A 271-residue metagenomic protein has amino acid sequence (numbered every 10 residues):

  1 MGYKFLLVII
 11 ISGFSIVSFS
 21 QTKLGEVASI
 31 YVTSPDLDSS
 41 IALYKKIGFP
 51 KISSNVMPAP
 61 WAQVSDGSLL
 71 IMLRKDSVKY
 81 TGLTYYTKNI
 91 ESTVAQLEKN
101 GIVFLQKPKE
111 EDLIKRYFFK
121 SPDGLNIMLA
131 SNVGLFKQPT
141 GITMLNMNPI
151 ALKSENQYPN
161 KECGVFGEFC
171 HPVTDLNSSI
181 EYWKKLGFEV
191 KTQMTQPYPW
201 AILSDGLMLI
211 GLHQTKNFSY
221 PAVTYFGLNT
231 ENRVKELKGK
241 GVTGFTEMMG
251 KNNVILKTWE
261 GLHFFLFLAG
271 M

Functional and structural regions predicted by a protein language model:
M1-K23: Bacterial Sec-dependent N-terminal signal peptides
S20-D38, T81-L83, N132-S178, P221-V223 (+1 more regions): N-terminal beta-strand motif that seeds the catalytic metal site of vicinal oxygen chelate
L24-G25, Y31-L69, K115, C170-M208: Core segments of cupin and vicinal oxygen chelate
E26-D36, K75-N100, K115-K120, V165-T174 (+3 more regions): Vicinal oxygen chelate
V56-P60, K79, E111-K115, Q196-P199 (+2 more regions): Short acidic/glycine-enriched loop/turn segments that link adjacent beta-strands
K99-E162, T192, K235-M271: Vicinal oxygen chelate
N177-S178, K184-T246: Structured core of small recognition/catalytic domains
